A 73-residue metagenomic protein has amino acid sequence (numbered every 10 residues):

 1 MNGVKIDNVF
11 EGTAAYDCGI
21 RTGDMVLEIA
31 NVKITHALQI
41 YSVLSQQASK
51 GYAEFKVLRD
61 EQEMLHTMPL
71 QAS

Functional and structural regions predicted by a protein language model:
M1-G3: Gly/Ser-enriched beta-turn/beta-hairpin loop segments
K5, R21, L27-E28, S42-S73: PDZ-domain C-terminal substructure recognizer with occasional recognition of PDZ-binding tails
F10, A30-K33, A72: A generic structural motif
E11-A14, I40: Short alpha-helix capping/helix-loop boundary micro-motifs
A15-A37: Conserved PDZ fold ligand-binding element
